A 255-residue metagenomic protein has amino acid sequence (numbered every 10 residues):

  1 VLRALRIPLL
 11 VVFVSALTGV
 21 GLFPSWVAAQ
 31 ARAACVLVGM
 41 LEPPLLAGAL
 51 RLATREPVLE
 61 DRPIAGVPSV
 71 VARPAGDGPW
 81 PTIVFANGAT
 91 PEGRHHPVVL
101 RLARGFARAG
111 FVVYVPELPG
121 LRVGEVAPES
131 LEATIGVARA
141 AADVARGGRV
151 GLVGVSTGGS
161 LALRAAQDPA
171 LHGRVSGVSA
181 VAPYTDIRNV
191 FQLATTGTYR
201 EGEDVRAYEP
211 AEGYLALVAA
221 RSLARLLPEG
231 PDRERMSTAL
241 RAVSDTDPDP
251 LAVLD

Functional and structural regions predicted by a protein language model:
V1-V14: N-terminal Sec-pathway targeting helices
S15-A33: Membrane-interface motif at the C-terminal end of an N-terminal transmembrane signal
F23-P24, R164-D255: Alpha/beta-hydrolase-fold enzymes
Q30-G78: N-terminal cap/lid segment of alpha/beta-hydrolase-fold proteins
P79-G88: Short beta-strand element of the alpha/beta-hydrolase
V84-F85, V113-P116, G151, G177-A180: Structural recognition of the beta-strand scaffold that forms the well-ordered cores of secreted hydrolase catalytic
R94-L102, A109, Y114-G151, L161 (+1 more regions): Catalytic nucleophile-loop/oxyanion-hole region of alpha/beta-hydrolase and closely related hydrolase-like folds
V153-G159, V181: Conserved alpha/beta-hydrolase "nucleophile elbow" surrounding the catalytic nucleophile
